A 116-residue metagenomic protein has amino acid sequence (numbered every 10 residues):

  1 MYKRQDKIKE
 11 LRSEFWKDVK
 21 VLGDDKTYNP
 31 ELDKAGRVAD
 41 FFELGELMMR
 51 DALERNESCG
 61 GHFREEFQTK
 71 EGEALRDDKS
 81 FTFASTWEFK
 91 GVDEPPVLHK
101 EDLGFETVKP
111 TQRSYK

Functional and structural regions predicted by a protein language model:
K3-K116: Glycine- and aromatic-enriched mobile tails/lids
